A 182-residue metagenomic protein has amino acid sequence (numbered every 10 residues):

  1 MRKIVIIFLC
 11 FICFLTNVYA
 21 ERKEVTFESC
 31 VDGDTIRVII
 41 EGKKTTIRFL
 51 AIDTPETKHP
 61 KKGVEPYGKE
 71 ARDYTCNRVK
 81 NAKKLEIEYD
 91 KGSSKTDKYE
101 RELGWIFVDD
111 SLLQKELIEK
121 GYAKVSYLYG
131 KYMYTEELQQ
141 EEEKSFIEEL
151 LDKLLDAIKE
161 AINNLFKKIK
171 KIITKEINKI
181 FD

Functional and structural regions predicted by a protein language model:
I4-D182: Small beta-barrel nucleic-acid-binding modules, primarily SNase/OB-fold domains and secondarily Tudor-like barrels
